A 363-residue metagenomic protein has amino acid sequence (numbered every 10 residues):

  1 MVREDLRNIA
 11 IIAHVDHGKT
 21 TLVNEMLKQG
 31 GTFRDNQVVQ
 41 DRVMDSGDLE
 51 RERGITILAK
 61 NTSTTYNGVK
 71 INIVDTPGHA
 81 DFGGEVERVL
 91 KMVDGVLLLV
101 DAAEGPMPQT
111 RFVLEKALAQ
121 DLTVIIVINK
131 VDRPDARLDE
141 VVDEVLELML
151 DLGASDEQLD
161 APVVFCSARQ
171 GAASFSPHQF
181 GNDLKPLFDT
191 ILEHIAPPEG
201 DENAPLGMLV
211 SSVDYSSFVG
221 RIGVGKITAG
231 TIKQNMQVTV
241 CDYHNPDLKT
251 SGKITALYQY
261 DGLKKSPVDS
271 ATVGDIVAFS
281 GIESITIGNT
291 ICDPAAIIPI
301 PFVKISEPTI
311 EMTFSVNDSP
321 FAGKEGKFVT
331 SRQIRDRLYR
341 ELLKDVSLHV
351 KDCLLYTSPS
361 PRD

Functional and structural regions predicted by a protein language model:
M1-V100, E104, E144, V213-S216: P-loop NTPase switch module centered on the Walker A-proximal segment
T32-V38, M44-L58, M149-L159, L192-L206 (+5 more regions): Active-site phosphate-binding and catalytic loops of NTP-dependent enzymes
A80, V93-R111, I125, V131-D139: Conserved Switch II/interswitch segment of TRAFAC-class P-loop GTPases
V96-L99, D121-N129, E157-C166: Conserved beta-strand/loop subsegment of P-loop NTPase cores
D135-I191: Canonical P-loop GTPase G-domain recognition
F165, I300-V316, H349-D352: Flexible hinge/switch segments at interdomain interfaces of large molecular machines
L209-I310, A322-K324: Conserved nucleotide-binding/hydrolysis modules and their immediate coupling elements across P-loop/ASCE NTPase motors
Y356-D363: Conserved small/polar residues in nucleotide/adenosyl-binding loops
